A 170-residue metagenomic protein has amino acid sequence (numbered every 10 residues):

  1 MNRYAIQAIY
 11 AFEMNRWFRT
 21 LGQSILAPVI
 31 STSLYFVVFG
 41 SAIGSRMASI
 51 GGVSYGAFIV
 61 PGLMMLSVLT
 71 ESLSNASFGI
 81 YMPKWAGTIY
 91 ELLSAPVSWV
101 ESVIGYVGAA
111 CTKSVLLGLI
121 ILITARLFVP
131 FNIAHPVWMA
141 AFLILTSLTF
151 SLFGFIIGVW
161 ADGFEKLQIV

Functional and structural regions predicted by a protein language model:
M1-V170: Hydrophobic transmembrane alpha-helices and immediately adjacent juxtamembrane helices of multi-pass inner-membrane
